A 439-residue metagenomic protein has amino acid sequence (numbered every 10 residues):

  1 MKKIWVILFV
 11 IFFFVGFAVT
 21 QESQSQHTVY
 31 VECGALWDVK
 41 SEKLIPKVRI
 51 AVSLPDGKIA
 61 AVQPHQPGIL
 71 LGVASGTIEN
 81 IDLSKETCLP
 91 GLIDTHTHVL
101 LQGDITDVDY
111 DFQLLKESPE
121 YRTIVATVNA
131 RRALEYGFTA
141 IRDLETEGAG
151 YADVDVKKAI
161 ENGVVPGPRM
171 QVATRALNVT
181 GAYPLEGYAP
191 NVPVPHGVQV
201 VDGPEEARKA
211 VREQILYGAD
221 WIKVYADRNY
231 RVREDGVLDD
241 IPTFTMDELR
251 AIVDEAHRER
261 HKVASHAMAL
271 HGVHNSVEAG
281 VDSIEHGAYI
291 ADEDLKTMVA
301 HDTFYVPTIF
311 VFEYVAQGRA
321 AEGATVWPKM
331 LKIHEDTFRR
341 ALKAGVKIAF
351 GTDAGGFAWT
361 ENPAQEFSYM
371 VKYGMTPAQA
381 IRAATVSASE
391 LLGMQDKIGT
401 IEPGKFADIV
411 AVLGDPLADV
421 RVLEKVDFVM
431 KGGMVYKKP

Functional and structural regions predicted by a protein language model:
V6-G16: Bacterial N-terminal signal peptides
L36, S41-L89, F112: Histidine-rich, glycine-flanked metal-binding segment
L83-K158, N162, D247, A279: Metal-associated gating/positioning segment near the N- to mid-region
L100-R122, T180-P195, Y230-F244, A300-L331: Active-site gating loops and adjacent loop-to-helix segments of metal-dependent hydrolytic enzymes
D104-T106, D153, A182, V232-E234 (+7 more regions): Histidine/acidic-residue-rich catalytic or RNA/ligand-binding cores of hydrolases and nuclease-related proteins
F112-L114, R258, M330-P416: His/Asp/Glu-enriched, well-ordered alpha-helical/loop segment that forms or immediately abuts the divalent-metal
V125-Y151, P166-A176, A219-N229, K262 (+4 more regions): Divalent metal-dependent hydrolysis catalytic cores, especially in the metallo-beta-lactamase
D155, E205-A226, Y230-Y305, K329-I348: Histidine/acidic residue-rich metal-binding segments in metalloenzymes
